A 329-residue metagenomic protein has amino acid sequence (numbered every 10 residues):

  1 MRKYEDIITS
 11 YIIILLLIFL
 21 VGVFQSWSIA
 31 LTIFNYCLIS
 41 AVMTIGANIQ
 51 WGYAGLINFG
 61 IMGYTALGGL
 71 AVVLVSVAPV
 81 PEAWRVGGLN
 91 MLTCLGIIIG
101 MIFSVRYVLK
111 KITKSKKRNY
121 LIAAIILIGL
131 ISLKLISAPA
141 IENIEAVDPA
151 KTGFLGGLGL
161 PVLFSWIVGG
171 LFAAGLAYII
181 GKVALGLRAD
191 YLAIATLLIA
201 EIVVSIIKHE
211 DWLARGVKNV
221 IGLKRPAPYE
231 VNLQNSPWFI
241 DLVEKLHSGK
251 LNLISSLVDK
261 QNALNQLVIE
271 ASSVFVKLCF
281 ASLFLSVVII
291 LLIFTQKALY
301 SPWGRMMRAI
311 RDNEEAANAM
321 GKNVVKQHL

Functional and structural regions predicted by a protein language model:
M1-L329: Transmembrane alpha-helices and adjacent helix-loop boundaries
